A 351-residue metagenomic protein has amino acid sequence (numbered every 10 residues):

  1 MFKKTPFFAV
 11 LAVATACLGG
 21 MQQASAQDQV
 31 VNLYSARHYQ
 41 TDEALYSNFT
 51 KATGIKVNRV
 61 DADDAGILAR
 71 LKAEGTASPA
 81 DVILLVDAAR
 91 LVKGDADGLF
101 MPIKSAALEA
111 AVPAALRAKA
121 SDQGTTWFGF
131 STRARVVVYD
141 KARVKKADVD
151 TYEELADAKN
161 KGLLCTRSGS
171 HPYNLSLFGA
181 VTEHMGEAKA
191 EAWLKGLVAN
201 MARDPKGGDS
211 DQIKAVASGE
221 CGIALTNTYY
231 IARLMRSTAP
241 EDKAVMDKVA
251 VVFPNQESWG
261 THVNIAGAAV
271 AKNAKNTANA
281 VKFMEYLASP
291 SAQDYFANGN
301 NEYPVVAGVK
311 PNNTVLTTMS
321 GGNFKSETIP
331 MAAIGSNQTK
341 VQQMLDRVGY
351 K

Functional and structural regions predicted by a protein language model:
T15-A24: C-terminal segment of classical bacterial N-terminal signal peptides
A26-V92, K351: Early extracytoplasmic/lumenal segment of secretory-pathway proteins
Y34-R37, Q123-W127, Y139-K141, A147 (+3 more regions): Short beta-strand->loop
S78-I83, M101-V137, E153, L164-C165: A structural signal for short loop-to-beta-strand junctions that line the ligand-binding cleft of periplasmic/secreted
L91-L99, D122-D150, F178-G179, V263-A268: Periplasmic solute-binding protein
G169, Y173-S176, A180-P254: Ligand-binding pocket segment of bilobal, Venus flytrap-like solute-binding proteins
A266-K325: Mature extracytoplasmic/periplasmic domains
N313-K351: Extracellular/periplasmic bilobal clamshell ligand-binding domains
